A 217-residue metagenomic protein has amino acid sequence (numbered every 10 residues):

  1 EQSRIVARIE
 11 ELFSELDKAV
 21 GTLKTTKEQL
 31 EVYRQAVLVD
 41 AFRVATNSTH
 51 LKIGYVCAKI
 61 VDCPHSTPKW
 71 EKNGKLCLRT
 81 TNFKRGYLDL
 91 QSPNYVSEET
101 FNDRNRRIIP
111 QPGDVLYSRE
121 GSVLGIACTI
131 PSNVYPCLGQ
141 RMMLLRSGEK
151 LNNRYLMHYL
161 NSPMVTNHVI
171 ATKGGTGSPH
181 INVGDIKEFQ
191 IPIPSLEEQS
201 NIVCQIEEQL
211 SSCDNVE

Functional and structural regions predicted by a protein language model:
E1-A7, S14, T25-T26, V32 (+4 more regions): Non-catalytic DNA-recognition/assembly elements of restriction-modification systems
T49-L88, T100-N105, G174: Low-complexity, Lys/Gly-biased intrinsically disordered segments
K84-V96, V115-G139, R154-H158, M164-T172: Short, ligand-facing micro-motifs at secondary-structure edges
R106-I109, Y135: Residue-level "contact hotspot" at macromolecular interaction interfaces
E120, Y135-M143, L151-R154, G174-E197: A short glycine-rich beta-alpha junction/loop motif
